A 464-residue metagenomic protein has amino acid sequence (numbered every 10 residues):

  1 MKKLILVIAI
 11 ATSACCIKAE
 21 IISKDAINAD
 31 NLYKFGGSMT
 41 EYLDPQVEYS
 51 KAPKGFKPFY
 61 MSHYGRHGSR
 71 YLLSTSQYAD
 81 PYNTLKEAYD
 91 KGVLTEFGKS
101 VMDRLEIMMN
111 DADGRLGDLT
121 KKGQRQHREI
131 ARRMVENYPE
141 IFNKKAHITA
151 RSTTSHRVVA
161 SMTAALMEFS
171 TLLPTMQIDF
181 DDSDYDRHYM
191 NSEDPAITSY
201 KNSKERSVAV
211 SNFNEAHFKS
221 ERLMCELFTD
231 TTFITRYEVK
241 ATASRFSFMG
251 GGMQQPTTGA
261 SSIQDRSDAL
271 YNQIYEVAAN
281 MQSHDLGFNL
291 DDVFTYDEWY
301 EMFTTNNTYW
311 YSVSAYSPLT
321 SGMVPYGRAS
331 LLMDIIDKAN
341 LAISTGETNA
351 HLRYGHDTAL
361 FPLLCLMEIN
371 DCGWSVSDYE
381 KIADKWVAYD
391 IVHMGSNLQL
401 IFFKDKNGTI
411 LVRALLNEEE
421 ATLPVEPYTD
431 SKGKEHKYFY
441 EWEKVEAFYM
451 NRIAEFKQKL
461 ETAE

Functional and structural regions predicted by a protein language model:
M1-I21: Bacterial Sec-dependent N-terminal signal peptides
E20-H147, S155-H351, G355-E464: Signature for phosphate-centric chemistry
